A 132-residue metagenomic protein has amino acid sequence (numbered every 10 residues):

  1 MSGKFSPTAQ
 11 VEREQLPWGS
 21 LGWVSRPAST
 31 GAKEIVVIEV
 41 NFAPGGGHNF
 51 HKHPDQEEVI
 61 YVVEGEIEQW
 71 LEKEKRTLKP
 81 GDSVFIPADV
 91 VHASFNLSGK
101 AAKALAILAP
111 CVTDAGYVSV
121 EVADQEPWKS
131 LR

Functional and structural regions predicted by a protein language model:
M1-E34, S119-R132: A short, N-terminal "cap"/entry segment at the start of jelly-roll beta-barrel domains of the cupin/DSBH fold
G22-W23, I38-H53: Conserved short histidine dyad/triad with adjacent acidic residue
V37-V40, F85, K100-Y117: A short hydrophobic beta-strand segment most commonly corresponding to one strand of the jelly-roll/cupin
F50-H51, Q69-W70, I86, H92-S98: Short beta-strand His + acidic residue motifs that chelate non-heme Fe in jelly-roll/DSBH and cupin folds
D55-E57, Y61-I67: Glycine- and acidic-residue-biased ligand/ion/polar-headgroup-sensing regions
K73-A88: Short acidic-glycine-tyrosine-enriched beta hairpin
